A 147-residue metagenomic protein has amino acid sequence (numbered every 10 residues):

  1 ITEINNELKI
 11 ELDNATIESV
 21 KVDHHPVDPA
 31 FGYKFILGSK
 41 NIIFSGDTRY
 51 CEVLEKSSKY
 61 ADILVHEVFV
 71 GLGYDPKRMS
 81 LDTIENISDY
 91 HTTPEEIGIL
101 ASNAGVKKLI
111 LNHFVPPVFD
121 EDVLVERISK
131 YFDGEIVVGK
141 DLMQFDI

Functional and structural regions predicted by a protein language model:
I1-S57, D141-I147: Core dinuclear metal-dependent hydrolase active-site scaffold
G32, S39-N41, Y50-L142: Cap/insert and terminal regions of metallo-dependent hydrolase folds
